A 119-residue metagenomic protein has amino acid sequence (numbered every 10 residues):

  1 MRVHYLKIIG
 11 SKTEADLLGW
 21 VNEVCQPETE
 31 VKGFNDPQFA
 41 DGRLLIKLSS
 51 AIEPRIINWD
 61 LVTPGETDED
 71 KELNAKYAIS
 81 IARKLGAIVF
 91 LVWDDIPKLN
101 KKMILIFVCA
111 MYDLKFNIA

Functional and structural regions predicted by a protein language model:
M1-A119: Alpha-helical coiled-coil scaffolding segments
